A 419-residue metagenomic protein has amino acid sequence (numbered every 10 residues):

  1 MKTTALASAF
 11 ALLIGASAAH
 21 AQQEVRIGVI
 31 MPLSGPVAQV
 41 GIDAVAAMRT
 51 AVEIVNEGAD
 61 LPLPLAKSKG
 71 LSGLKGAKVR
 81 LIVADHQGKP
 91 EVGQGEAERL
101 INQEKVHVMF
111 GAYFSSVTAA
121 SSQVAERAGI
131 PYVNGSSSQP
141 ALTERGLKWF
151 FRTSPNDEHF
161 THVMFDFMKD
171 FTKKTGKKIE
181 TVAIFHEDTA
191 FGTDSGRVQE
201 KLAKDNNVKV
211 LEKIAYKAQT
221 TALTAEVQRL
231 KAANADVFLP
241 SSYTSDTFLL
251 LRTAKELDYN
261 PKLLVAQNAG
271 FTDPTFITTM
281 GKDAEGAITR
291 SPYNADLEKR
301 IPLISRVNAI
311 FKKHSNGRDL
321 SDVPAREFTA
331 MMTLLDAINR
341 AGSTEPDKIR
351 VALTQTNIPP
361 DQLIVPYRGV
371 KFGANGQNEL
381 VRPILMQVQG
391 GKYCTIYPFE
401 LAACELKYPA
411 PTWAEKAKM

Functional and structural regions predicted by a protein language model:
K2-L13, A21-M419: Extracytosolic ligand-binding ectodomains
